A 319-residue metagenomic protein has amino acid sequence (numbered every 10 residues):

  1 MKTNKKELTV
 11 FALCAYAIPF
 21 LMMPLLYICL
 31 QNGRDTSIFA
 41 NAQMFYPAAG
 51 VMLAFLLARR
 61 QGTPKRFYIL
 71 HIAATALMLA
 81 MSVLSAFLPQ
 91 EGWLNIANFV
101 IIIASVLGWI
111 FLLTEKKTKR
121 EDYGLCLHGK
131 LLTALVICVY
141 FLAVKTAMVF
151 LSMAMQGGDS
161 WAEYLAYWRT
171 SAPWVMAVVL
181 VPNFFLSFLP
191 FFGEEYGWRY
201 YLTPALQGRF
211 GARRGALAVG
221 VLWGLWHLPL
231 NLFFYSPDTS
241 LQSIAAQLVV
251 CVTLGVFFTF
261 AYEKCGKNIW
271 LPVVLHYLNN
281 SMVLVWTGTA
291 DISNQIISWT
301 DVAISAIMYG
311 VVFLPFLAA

Functional and structural regions predicted by a protein language model:
K2-N4, L57-F67, Q90-G92, R120-H128 (+2 more regions): Membrane-interface helix-boundary motifs at transmembrane edges
E7-M23, Y46-P47, L70-M81, S105-V106 (+2 more regions): Alpha-helical transmembrane segments
Y16-Q31, L77-P89, W226-N231: Membrane-embedded alpha-helical segments in integral membrane proteins
P24-I38, L57-K65, A86-W93, A319: Short, hydrophobic transmembrane alpha-helix segments
N32-D35, V83-Y196, T203-R209, Y235-S243 (+1 more regions): Juxtamembrane helix-loop-helix connectors linking adjacent transmembrane helices in multi-pass membrane enzymes
G33-V51: Loop-to-helix transition at the N-terminal end of transmembrane alpha-helices
F192-L222, F234, F260-N268: Membrane-interface helix/loop boundary segments of multi-pass membrane proteins
D238-I244, C265-W270, V274-A319: C-terminal membrane module of polytopic membrane proteins
